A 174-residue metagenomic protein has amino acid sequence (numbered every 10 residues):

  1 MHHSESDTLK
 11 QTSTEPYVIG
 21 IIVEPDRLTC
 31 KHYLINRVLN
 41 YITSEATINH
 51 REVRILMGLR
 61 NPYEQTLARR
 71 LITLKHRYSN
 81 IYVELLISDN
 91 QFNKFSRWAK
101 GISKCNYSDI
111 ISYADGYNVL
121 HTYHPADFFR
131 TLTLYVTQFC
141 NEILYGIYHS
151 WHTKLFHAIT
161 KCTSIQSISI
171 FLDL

Functional and structural regions predicted by a protein language model:
H2-L174: Acidic/glycine-enriched connector segments
